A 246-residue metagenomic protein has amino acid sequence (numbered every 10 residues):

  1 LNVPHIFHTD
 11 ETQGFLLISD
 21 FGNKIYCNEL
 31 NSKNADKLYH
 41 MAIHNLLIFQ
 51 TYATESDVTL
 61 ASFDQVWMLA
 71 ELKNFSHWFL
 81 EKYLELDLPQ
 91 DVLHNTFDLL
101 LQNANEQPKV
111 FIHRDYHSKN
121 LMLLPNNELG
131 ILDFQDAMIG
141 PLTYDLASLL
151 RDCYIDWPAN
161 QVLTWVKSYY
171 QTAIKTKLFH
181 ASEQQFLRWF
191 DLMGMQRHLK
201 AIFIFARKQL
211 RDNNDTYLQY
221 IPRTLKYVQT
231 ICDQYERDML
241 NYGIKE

Functional and structural regions predicted by a protein language model:
L1-Q65, L69-A70, E81-L84, D91 (+1 more regions): ATP-binding pocket architecture of kinase catalytic cores
A35, D64, L86-P89, R188 (+2 more regions): Residue-level recognition of alpha-helical structural elements
F49-Q50, D98-L146, C153-N160: Active-site acidic catalytic loop and adjacent metal/ATP-binding pocket of ATP-dependent phosphoryl transfer enzymes
T51-L60, L84-D87, P108, K175-A181 (+2 more regions): Surface-exposed helix-capping loop/turn segments at secondary-structure junctions
L60-V66, S182-G194, Q219: All-alpha amphipathic helical-bundle segments outside canonical DNA-binding/catalytic cores that form hydrophobic
W67, P108, H113, M138-I139 (+1 more regions): Secondary-structure capping and boundary motifs in well-ordered enzyme cores
K73-Y83, L142-F179, L192-D212, T224-I231: Active-site activation/catalytic loop segments of kinase-like enzymes and analogous catalytic loops in related
N214-D215, Y220-E246: Regulatory N- and C-terminal appendages and interdomain linkers associated with kinase/kinase-like NTP transferase
